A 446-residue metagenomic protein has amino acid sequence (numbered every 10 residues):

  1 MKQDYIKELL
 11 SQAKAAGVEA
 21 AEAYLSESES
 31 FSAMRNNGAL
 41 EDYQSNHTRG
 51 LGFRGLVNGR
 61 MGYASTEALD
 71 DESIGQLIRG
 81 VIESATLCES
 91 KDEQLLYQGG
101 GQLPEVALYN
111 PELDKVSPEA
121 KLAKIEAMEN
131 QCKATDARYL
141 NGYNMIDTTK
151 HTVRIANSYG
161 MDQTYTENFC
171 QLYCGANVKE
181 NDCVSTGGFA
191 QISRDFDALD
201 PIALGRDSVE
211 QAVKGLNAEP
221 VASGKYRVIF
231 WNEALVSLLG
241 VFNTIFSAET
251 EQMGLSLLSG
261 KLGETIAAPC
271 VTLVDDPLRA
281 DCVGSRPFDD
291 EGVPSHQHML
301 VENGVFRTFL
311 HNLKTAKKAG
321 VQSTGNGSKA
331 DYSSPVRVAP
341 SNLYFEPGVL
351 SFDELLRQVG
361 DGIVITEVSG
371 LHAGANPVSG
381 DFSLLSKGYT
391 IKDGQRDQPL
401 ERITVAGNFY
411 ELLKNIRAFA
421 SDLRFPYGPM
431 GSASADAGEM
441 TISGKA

Functional and structural regions predicted by a protein language model:
M1-R286, D290-Q297, E302-V305, Q395 (+4 more regions): Active-site bordering "gate/hinge" segments that shape substrate access to catalytic or cofactor-binding pockets
E105, K261-A446: Dual-mode signal for accessory low-complexity, basic/Gly-rich regions
